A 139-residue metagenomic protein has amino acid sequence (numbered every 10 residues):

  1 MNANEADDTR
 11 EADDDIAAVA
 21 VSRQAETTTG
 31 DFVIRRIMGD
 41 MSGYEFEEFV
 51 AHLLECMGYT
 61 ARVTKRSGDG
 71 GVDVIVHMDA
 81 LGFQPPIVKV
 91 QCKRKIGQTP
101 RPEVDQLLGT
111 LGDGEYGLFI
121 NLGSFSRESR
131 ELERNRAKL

Functional and structural regions predicted by a protein language model:
M1-L139: Mixed-charge (Asp/Glu-Lys/Arg
